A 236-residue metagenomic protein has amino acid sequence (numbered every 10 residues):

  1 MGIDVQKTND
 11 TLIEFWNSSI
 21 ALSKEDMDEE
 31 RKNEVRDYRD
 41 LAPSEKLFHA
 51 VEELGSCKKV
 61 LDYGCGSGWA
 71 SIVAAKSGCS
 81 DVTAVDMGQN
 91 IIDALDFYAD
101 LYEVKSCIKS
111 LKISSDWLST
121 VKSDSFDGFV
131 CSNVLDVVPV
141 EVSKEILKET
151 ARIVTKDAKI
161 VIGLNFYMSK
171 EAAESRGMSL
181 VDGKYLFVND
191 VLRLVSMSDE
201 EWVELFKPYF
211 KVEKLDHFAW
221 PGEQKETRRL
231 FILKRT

Functional and structural regions predicted by a protein language model:
M1-G55, G66-L118, V138, V142 (+1 more regions): Class I (Rossmann-like) S-adenosyl-L-methionine-dependent methyltransferase catalytic domain, capturing the SAM-binding
Y63: Conserved beta-strand/loop positions that form the S-adenosyl-L-methionine
S119-F129: A short acidic, Gly/Pro-enriched loop at the edge of an enzyme's catalytic core that lines a small-molecule cofactor
C131-V134: A short beta-strand submotif of the Rossmann-like class I SAM-dependent methyltransferase core that lines
K144-K156: A short glycine-rich, Lys/Arg-flanked "PGG" loop and its adjoining helix->strand segment in the class I
